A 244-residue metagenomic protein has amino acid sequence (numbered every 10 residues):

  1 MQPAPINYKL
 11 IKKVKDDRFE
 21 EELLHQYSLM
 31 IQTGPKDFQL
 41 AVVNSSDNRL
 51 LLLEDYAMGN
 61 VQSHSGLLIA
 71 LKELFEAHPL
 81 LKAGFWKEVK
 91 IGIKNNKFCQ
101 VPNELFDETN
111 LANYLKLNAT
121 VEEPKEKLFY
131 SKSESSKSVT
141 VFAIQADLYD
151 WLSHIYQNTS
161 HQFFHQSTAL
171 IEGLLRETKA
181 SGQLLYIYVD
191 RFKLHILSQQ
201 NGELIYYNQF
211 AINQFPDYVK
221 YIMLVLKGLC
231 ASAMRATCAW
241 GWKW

Functional and structural regions predicted by a protein language model:
M1-D47: N-terminal basic/disordered segments at the start of proteins
Q2, D37, S131-S232: Small-residue (GG/TT-enriched) beta-loop-alpha framework at ligand/catalytic clefts
Q26, W86-E88, G182-L184, A233-A236: A general structural motif
S28-Q32, K90, L184-Y188: Short glycine-aspartate micro-motif
T33-P35, I93-N96, Y188-D190, W240-W244: Structural motif
P35-S65, N201-P216: Short glycine-rich, Thr/Ser-proximal phosphate-binding strand/loop in the N-terminal lobe of ATP-dependent enzymes
L51-N60, G66-L174: Active-site neighborhood for divalent-cation/phosphate handling
H64-K72, F215-W244: Helical "lid/coupling" subdomains associated with nucleotide-phosphate turnover
